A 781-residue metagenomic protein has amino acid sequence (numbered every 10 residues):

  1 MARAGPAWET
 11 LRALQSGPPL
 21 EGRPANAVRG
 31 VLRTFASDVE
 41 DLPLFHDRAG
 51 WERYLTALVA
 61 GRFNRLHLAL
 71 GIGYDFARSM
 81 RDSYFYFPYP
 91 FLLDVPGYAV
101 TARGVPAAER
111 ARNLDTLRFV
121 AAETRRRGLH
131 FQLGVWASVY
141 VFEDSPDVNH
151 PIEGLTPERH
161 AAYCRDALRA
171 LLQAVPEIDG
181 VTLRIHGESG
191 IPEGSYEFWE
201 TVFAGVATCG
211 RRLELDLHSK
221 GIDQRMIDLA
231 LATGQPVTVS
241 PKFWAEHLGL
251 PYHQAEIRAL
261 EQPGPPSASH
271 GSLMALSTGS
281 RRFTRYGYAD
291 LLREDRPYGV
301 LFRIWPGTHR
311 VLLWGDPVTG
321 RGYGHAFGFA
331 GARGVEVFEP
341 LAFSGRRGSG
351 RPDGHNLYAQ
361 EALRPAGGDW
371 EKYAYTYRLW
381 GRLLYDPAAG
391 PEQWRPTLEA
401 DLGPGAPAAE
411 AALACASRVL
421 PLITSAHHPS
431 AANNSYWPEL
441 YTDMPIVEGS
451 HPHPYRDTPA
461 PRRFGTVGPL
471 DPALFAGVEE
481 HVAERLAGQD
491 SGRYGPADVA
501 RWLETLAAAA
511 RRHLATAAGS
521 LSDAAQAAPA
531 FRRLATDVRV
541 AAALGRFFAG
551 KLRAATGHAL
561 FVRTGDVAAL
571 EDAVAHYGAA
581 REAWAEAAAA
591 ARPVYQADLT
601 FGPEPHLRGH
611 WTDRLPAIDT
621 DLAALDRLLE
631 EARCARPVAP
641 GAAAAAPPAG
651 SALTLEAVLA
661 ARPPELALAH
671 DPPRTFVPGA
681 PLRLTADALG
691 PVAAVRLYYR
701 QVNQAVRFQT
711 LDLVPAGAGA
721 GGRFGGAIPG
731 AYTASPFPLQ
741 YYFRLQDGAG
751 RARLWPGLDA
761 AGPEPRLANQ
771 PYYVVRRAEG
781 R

Functional and structural regions predicted by a protein language model:
M1-R159, Q173-E177, L291-H309, P317-R321 (+3 more regions): Feature activates predominantly on carbohydrate-active enzymes
S16, E339, F343-A617, D621 (+3 more regions): C-terminal non-catalytic alpha-helical accessory regions
L58, L171, L183, L398 (+1 more regions): Conserved, mostly hydrophobic/aromatic
L155-L260: Active-site neighborhood of glycoside hydrolase catalytic domains
A204-G205, D566-A587, G762-E779: Short secondary-structure subsegments characteristic of cysteine-rich extracellular domains
A232-L312, Y373: Glycan-recognition surfaces
W314-R333, D572, A579: Catalytic-core region of carbohydrate-active enzymes that cleave or remodel glycosidic bonds
L625-R781: Glycan-association/targeting regions that enable binding to alpha-glucans and other polysaccharides
